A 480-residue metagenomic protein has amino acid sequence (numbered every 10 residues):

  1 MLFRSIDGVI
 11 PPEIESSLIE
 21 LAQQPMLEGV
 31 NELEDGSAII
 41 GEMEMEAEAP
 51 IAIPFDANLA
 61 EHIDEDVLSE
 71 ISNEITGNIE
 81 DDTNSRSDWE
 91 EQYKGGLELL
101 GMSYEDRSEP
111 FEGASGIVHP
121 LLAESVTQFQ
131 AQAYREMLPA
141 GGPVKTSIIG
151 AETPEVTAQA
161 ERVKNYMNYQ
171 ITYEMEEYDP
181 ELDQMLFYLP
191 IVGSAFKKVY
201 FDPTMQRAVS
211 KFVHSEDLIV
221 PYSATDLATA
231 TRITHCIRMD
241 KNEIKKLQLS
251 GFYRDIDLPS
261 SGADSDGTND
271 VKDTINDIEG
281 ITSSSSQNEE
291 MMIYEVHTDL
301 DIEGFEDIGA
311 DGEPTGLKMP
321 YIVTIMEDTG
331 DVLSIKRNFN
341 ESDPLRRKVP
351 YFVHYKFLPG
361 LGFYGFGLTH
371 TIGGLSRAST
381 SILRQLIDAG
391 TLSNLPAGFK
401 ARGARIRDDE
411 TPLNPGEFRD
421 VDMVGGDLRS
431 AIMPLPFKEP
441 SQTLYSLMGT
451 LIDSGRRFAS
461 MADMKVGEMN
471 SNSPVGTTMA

Functional and structural regions predicted by a protein language model:
F3-N340, G398, R407-L413, P440-T443 (+1 more regions): Extended, helix-rich architectural segments
E32, E42, D240, E341-P344 (+4 more regions): Membrane-proximal termini and loops of membrane proteins
H119, G142-T172, Y355-H370, F399-L413 (+1 more regions): Surface-exposed loop-to-helix/strand elements on domain peripheries
M167, K197, L218, T324 (+4 more regions): Generic structural hydrophobic/aromatic packing signal, biased to beta-strands
Y169-P180, I191-A195, D202, Q206 (+4 more regions): Intrinsically disordered or highly flexible coil/loop and linker segments, enriched in small and charged/polar residues
S210, D273, H297, P350-V353 (+3 more regions): Structural motif
G312, G316-G416: Catalytic nucleotidyl-transfer cores of nucleotide-processing enzymes
